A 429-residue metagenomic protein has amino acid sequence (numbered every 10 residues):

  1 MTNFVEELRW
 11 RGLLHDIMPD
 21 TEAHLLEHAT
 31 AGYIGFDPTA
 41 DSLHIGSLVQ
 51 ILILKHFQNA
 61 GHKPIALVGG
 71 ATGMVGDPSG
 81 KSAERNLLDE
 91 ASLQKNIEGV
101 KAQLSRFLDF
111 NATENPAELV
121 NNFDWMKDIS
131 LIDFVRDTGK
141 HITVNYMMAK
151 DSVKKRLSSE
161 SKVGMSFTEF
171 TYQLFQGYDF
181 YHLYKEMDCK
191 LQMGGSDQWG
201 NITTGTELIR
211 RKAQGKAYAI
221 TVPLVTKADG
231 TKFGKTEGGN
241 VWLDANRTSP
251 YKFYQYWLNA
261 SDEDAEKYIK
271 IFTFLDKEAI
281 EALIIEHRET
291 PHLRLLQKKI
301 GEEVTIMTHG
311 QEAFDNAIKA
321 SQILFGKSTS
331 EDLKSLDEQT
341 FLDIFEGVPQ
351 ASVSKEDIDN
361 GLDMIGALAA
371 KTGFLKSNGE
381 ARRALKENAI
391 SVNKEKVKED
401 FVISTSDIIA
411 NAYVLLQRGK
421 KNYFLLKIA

Functional and structural regions predicted by a protein language model:
M1-S196, T206, A213-Y218, T231: NTP-dependent nucleotidyl-transfer catalytic core
W199-I202: Active-site environment of divalent metal-dependent phosphoester hydrolases
K212-A429: Conserved nucleotide- and phosphate/pyrophosphate-binding catalytic cores in adenylate/nucleotidyl-handling enzymes
